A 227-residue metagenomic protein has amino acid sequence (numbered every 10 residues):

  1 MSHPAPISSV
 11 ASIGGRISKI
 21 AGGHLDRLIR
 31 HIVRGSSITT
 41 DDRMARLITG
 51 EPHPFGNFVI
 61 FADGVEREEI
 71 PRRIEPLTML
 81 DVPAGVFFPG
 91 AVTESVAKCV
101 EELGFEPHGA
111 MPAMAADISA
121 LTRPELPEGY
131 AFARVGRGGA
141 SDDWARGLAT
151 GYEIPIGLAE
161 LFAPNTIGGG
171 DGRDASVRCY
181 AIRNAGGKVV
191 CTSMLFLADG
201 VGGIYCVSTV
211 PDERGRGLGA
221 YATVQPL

Functional and structural regions predicted by a protein language model:
M1-M79, V92: N-terminal charged segments
R30-I38, D81-P83, V96, H108-M111 (+2 more regions): A short helix-loop-beta-strand connector motif used in the catalytic cores of GNAT acetyltransferases and, in some
D41-R43, G109, G186, D199: Residue-level signal for tight coil/turn positions that link beta-strands
P52-N57, H108, L197-Y205, R214: A conserved beta-turn-beta hairpin within the catalytic core of GNAT-like acetyltransferases that forms part
D63-G139: Acyl-donor-binding surface of acyltransferase catalytic domains
R67-I74, Y205-P211, G215-L227: Conserved acetyl-CoA-binding loop-helix of GNAT-fold acetyltransferases
D81, G147-L158: Helix-loop element at the rim of GNAT/NAT acetyltransferase active sites that forms part of the acceptor-substrate
G157-V210: A conserved beta-strand-loop-helix scaffold within acyl/acetyltransferase catalytic domains
